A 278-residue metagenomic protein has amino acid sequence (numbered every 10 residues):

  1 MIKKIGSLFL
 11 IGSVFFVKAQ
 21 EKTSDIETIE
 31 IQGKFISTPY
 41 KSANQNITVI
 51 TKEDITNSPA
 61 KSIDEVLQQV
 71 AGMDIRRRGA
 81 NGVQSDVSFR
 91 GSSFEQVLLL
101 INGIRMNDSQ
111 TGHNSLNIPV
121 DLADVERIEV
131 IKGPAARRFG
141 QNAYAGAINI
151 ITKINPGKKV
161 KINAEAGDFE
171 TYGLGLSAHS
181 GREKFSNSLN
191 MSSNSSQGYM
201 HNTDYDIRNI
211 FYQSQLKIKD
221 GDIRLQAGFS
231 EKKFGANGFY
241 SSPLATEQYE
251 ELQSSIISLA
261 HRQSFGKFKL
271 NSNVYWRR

Functional and structural regions predicted by a protein language model:
T28-T56, D86: N-terminal periplasmic "start-of-domain" segments of outer-membrane beta-barrel proteins
I55, L67, I128-V130, I148-I150 (+1 more regions): Non-catalytic regulatory/gating segments with a bias toward low-complexity or hydrophobic composition
D64, Q68-I104, D108: Extracytoplasmic beta-strand/coil segments of soluble accessory domains associated with Gram-negative outer-membrane
V97, P156-V160, Y172-L174, E183-N187 (+4 more regions): Outer-envelope beta-barrel architecture signal
R105-K132, I150-K153: Short acidic/polar hinge/loop motifs at secondary-structure boundaries that mediate gating or recognition
A147, T152-S180, N190-T203: Short strand-turn segments of transmembrane beta-barrel domains in outer membranes, especially the first one or two
L176-S180, Y212-L216, L259-Q263: Residues on the lipid-exposed face of transmembrane beta-strands in outer-membrane beta-barrel proteins
S196-T203, I207, G221-R278: Flexible loop and strand-edge segments within Gram-negative outer membrane beta-barrel domains
